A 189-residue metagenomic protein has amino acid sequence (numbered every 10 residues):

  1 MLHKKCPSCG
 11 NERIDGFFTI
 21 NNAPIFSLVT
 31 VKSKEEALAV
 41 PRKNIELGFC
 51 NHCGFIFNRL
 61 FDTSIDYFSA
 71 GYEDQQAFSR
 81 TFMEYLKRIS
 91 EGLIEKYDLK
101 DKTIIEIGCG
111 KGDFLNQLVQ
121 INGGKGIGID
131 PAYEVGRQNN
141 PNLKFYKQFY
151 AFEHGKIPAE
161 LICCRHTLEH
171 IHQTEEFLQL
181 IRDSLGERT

Functional and structural regions predicted by a protein language model:
M1, R88, E176: Short, conserved clusters of charged catalytic residues that mark active-site and nucleotide-handling motifs
M1-F78: N-terminal juxtadomain amphipathic helix that follows a signal peptide/anchor or precedes a small N-terminal auxiliary
H3, K43, L47, S79 (+3 more regions): Generic detection of long, well-ordered alpha-helical segments
G16, A70, E84, R88 (+2 more regions): Charged/polar, solvent-exposed surface patches and flexible loops
K32-S33, S79, A151, Q173: Helix N-cap and loop-to-helix transition residues
A37, R80-F82, Q148: Short, structured secondary-structure boundary patches
Q75-I89: Conserved SAM-binding loop and adjacent beta-strand
E91-T189: Conserved SAM-binding loop
